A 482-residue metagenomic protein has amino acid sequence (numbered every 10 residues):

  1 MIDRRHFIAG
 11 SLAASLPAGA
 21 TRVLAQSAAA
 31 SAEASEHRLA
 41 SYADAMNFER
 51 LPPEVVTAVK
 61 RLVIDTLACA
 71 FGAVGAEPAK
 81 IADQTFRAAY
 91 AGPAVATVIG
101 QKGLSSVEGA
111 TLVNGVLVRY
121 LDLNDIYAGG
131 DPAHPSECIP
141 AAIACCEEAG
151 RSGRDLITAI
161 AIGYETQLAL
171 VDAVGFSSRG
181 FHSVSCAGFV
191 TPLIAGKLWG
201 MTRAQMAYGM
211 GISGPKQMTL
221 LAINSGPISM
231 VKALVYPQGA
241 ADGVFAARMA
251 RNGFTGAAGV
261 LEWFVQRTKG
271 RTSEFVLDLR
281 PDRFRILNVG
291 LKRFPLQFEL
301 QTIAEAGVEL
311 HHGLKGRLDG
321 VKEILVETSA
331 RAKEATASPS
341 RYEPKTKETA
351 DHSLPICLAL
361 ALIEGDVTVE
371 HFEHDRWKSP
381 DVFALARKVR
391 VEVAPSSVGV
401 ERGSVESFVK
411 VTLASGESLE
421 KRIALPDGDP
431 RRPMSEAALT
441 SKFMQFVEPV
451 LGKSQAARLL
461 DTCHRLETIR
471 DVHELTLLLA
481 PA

Functional and structural regions predicted by a protein language model:
I2-D131, N224, I228-A241, R248-A482: Terminal-appendage/accessory-domain detector
H37, S41, P140, A161 (+5 more regions): Generic structural signal for well-ordered, non-membrane alpha-helices
A73, A142-A149, P192-W199, A246-A250 (+2 more regions): Well-ordered alpha-helical scaffold segments within catalytic/enzyme domains
V107-D122, P135-P140, A161-L170: A short glycine/small-residue-enriched secondary-structure motif
D125-E165: Hydrophobic alpha-helical hairpins/lids featuring a short glycine-rich hinge
S136-I143, A187-I194, A240-F245, L300-A304 (+1 more regions): Well-ordered alpha-helical segments within folded domains of soluble proteins
E148-R151, L198-A204, L314-L318: Secondary-structure transition/capping motifs at alpha-helix termini and the adjoining loop/turn into the next element
R154-G239: Glycine-rich, mobile lid/loop segments that gate access to catalytic sites or pores
